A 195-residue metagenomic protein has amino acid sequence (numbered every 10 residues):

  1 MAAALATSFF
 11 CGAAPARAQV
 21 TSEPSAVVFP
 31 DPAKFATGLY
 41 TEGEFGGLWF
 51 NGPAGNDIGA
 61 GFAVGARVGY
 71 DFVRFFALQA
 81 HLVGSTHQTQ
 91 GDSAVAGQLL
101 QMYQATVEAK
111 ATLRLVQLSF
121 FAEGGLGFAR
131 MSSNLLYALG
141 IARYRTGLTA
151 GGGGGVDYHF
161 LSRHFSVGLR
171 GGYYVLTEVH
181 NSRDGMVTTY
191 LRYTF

Functional and structural regions predicted by a protein language model:
A2-G12: Bacterial N-terminal signal peptides
A13-E42: Outer-membrane beta-barrel biogenesis signature
V20-F29, F128, A150, G154 (+1 more regions): Gram-negative and organellar
K34-A36, G59, L100-M102, Q117 (+3 more regions): Short coil/turn motifs at beta-sheet boundaries
E42-G47, F62-L139, G147-A150, Y158-F160 (+2 more regions): Gram-negative (and chloroplast) outer-membrane scaffold detector with strong preference for beta-barrel transmembrane
G52-F62, S93-V95, L176-D184: Solvent-exposed loop/turn segments connecting transmembrane beta-strands in outer-membrane beta-barrel proteins
H164-F165, E178-T189, Y193: Short glycine/proline-enriched turn or capping motifs at secondary-structure junctions
R170-G172: Internal, hydrophobic beta-strand segments that form the core of beta-sheet-rich folds
